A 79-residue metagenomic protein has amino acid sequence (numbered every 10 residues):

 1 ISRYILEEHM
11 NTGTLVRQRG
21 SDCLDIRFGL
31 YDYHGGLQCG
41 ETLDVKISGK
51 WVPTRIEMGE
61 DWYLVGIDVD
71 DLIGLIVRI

Functional and structural regions predicted by a protein language model:
I1-H9: Short, Lys/Arg-enriched N-terminal segments with co-localized hydrophobic residues within the first ~10-30 amino acids
Y4, Y31-Y33, Y63: Sequence-level detector for tyrosine residue identity
E8-H34: Mixed-charge, Lys/Arg-rich low-complexity intrinsically disordered regions
H9, L37-C39, K50, D71: Residues that act as N-cap/strand-start positions at coil-to-secondary-structure junctions
L15, L43-V45, V77: Hydrophobic beta-strand residues in large extracellular and virion-surface proteins
R17-R19, K46, E57-M58: Generic beta-strand structural signal
H34-K46: Short coil-to-beta transition motif at edge beta-strands of beta-rich domains
K50-I79: Short, compact, well-ordered microdomains
